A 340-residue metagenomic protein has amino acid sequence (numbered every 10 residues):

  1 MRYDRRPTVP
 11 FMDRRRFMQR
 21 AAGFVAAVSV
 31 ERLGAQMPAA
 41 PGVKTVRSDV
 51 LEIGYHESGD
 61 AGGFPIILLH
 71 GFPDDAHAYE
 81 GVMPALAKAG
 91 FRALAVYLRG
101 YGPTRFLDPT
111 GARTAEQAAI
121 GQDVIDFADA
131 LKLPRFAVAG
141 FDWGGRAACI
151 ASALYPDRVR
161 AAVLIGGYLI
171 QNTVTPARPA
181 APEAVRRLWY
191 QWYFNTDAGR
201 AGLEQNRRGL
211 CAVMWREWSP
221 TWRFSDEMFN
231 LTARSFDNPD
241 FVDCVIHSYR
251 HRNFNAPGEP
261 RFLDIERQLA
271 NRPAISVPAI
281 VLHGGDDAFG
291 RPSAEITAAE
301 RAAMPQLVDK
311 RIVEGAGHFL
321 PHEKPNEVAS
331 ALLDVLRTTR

Functional and structural regions predicted by a protein language model:
M1-D13: N-terminal secretory signal peptides
R14-F24: N-terminal export leaders
A21, V124, V328, L332 (+1 more regions): Hydrophobic "lid"/C-terminal helical patch of Rossmann-like NAD(P)-dependent dehydrogenase/epimerase domains
Q36-P41, E52-I53, P65, Y101-A139 (+1 more regions): Flexible "cap/lid" subdomain of the alpha/beta-hydrolase fold that forms the substrate-access gate
D49-E57: A short loop-to-beta-strand scaffold at the N-terminal edge of the catalytic core in hydrolase folds
E57-F106: Conserved HGGG/HGGXW glycine-rich cap/lid loop of the alpha/beta-hydrolase fold
K310-A316: Short glycine-rich catalytic loops that host catalytic nucleophiles or stabilize transition states across multiple
A316-K324: Catalytic histidine-centered segment of alpha/beta-hydrolase-like enzymes
